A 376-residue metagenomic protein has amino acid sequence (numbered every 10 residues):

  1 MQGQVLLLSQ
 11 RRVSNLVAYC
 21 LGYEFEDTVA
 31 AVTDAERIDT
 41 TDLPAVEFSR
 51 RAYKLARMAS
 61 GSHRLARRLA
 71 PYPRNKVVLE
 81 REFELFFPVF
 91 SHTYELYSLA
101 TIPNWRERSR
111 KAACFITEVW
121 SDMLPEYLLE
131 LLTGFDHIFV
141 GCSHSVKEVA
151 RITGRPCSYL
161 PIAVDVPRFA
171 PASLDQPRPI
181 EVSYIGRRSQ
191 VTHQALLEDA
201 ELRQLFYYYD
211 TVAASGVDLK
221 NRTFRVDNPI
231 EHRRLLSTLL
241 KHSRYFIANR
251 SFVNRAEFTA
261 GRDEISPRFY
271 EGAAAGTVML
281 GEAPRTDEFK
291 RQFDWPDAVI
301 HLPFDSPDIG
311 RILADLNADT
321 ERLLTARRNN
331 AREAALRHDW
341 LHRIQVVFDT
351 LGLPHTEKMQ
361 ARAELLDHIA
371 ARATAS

Functional and structural regions predicted by a protein language model:
M1-F83, P88-T101, D122-Q292, T374-S376: Nucleotide-sugar donor-binding catalytic core of glycosyltransferases
W105-V119: Active-site proximal beta-strand in glycosyltransferases
T117-E118, A283-R285, T350: Short, solvent-exposed turn/loop segments enriched in Gly/Ser/Thr/Pro and often Arg
P267, F304, H338: Residue-level signal for the nucleotide or nucleotide-sugar donor/cofactor binding architecture
K290-I312: Change "using UDP/GDP/dTDP sugars" to "using nucleotide sugars
I300, G310-S376: C-terminal amphipathic helix plus adjacent low-complexity, charged tail appended to glycosyltransferase catalytic
